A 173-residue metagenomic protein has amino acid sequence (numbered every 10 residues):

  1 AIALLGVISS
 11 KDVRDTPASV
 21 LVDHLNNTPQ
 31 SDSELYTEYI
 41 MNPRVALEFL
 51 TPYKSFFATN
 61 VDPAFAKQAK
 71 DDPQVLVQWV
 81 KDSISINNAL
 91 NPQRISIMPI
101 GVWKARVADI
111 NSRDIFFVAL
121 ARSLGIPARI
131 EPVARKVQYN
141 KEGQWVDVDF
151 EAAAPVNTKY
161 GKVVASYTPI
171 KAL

Functional and structural regions predicted by a protein language model:
A1-A89, G101-V102, S112, R122-I130 (+3 more regions): N-terminal accessory/pre-domain segments preceding catalytic cores
P92-P99: Short, conserved phosphate-binding/catalytic loop or strand-edge motifs used in phosphoryl-/nucleotidyl-transfer
Q93, V107, I126, V133-K136 (+1 more regions): An acidic- and aromatic-residue-enriched active-site/binding cleft used to recognize and process polar
P99-V107: Conserved short loop/turn motifs at secondary-structure junctions
